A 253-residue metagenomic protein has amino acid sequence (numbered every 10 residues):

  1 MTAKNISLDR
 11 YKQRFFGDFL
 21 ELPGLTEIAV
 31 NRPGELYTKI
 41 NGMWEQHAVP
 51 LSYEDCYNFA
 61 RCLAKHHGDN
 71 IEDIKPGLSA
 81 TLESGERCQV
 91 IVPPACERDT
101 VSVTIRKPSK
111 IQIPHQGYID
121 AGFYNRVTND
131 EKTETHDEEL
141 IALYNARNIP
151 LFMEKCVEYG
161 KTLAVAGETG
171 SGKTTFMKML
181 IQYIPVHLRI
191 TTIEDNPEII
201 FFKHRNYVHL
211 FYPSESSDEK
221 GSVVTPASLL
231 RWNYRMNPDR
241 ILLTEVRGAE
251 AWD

Functional and structural regions predicted by a protein language model:
M1-S84: N-terminal accessory targeting/assembly segments
E27-A29, Y37, S79-T81, R87-I91 (+5 more regions): Structured core elements
G34, W44, P94-R98, S109-I111 (+3 more regions): Conserved nucleotide-binding/hydrolysis micro-motifs of P-loop NTPases
K39, P114-Q116, F201, W252: Generic domain-boundary/flexible-linker signal
W44-P50, R61, K65-E158: P-loop NTP-binding catalytic core
A142, P150, K155, K161-T169 (+1 more regions): Switch/coupling sub-region of P-loop NTPases
G172: Conserved glycine(s) of the Walker
